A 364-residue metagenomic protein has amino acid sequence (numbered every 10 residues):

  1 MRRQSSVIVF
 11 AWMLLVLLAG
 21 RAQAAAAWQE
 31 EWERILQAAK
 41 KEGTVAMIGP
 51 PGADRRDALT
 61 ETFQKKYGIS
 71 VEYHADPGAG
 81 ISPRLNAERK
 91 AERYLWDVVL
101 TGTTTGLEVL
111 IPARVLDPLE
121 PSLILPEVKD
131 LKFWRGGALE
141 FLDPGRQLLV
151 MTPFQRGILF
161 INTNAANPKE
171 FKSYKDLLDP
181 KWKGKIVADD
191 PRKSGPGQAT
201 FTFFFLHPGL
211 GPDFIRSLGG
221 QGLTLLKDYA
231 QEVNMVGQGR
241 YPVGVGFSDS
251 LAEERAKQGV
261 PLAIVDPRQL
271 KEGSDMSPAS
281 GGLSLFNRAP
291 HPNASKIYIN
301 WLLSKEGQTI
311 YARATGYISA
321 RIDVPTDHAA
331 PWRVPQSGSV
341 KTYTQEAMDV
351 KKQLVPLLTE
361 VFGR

Functional and structural regions predicted by a protein language model:
I8-R21: Bacterial N-terminal signal peptides
Q29-K40, V45-S70: Short, polar/charged alpha-helical segment
E31-R34, A38-E42, Y317-R364: An extracytoplasmic/periplasmic, membrane-proximal ligand-sensing/linker region
A46-T60, E72-N86, Y94-V233, G237-R240: Extracytoplasmic ligand-binding site segments that recognize negatively charged/polar headgroups
G106-V109, V243-A263: A ligand-binding cleft/hinge motif common to bilobed small-molecule-binding domains
I158-A165, T202-L206, P278-H291, I310: A bilobed periplasmic-binding-protein/Venus flytrap-type ligand-binding module shared by bacterial periplasmic
I215-G219, T224-L226, G259-N287: Periplasmic-binding protein-like
G281-T342: Mature extracytoplasmic/periplasmic domains
